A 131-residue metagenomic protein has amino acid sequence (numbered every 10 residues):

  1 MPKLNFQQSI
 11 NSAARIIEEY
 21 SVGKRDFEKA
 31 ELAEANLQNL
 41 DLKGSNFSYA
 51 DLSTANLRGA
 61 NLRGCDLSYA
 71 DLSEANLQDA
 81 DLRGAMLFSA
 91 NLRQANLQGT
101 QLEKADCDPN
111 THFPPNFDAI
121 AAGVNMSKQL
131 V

Functional and structural regions predicted by a protein language model:
M1-V131: Tandem repeat scaffolds
